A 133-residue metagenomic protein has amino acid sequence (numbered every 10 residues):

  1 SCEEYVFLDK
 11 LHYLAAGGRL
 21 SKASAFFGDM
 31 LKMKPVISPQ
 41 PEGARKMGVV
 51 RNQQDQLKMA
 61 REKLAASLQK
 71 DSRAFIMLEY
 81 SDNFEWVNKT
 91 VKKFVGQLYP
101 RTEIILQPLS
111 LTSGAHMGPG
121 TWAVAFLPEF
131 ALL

Functional and structural regions predicted by a protein language model:
S1-L133: Mixed-charge interfacial surface used for oligomerization/domain docking and macromolecular partner engagement
